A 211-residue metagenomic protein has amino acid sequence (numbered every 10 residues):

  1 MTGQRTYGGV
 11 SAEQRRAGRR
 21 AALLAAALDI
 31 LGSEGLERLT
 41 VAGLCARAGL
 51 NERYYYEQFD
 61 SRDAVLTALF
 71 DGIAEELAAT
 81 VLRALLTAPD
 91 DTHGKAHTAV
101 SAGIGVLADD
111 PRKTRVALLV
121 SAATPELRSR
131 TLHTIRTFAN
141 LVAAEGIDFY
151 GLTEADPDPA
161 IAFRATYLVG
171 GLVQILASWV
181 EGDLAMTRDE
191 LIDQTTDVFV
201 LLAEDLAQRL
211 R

Functional and structural regions predicted by a protein language model:
M1-G18, Y150-D156, A207-R211: N-terminal intrinsically disordered/low-complexity leader segments
M1-Q4, A144-D148, I175-R211: C-terminal peripheral helix-coil segments that are non-catalytic and often amphipathic
R16-A27, L44, L69-I73, L77 (+1 more regions): Generic hydrophobic, amphipathic alpha-helix propensity
R19, R62, L69, I73 (+6 more regions): Hydrophobic/aromatic residues within well-ordered alpha-helical segments
I30-A64, A68: Helix-turn-helix
A68, L82-R112: Hydrophobic alpha-helical connector segments
P125-G151, P159-Q174, D197-V200, E204: Amphipathic alpha-helical packing segments from all-alpha helical-bundle domains
